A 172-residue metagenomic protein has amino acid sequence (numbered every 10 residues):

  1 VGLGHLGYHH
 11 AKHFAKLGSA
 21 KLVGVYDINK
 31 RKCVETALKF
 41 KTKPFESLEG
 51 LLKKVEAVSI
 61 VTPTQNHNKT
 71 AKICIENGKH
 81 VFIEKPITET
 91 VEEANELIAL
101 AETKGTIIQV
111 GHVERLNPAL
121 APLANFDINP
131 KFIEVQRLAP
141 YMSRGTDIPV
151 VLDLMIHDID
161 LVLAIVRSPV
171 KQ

Functional and structural regions predicted by a protein language model:
V1-K39, V162: N-terminal Rossmann-like dinucleotide-binding module
H10, F40-I98: Beta-loop-alpha module in the N-terminal Rossmann-like domain of NAD(P)-dependent dehydrogenases, especially those
K12, V34, E49, N95 (+2 more regions): Active-site phosphate/pyrophosphate- and oxyanion-stabilizing loops and adjacent acidic/basic residues in soluble
A20, E56, K79, K104-I107: Short, well-ordered coil/turn segments that N-cap beta-strands
V23, E56, K131: Conserved acidic residues
T88-G145: A contiguous active-site-proximal alpha/beta segment in oxidoreductase catalytic domains
M142-Q172: Rossmann-like dinucleotide-binding domain that binds NAD(P)(H)
